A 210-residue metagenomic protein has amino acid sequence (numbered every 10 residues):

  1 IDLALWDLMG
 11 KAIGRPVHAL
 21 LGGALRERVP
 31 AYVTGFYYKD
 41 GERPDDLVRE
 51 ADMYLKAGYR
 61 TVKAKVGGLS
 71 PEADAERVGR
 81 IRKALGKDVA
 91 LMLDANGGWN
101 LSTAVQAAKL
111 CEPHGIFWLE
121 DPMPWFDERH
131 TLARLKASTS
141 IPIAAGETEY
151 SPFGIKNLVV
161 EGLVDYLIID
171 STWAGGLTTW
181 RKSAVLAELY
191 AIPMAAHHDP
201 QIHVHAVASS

Functional and structural regions predicted by a protein language model:
I1-M92, N96-P113: N-terminal capping/lid subdomain adjacent to the active-site entrance of alpha/beta enzymes
M9, G23, L135, L186 (+1 more regions): Hydrophobic/aromatic ligand-binding patch that stacks against planar heteroaromatic rings of cofactors or nucleotides
K39-D40, W99-N100, G175-G176, I202-V204: Flexible loop/turn segments at secondary-structure boundaries
A64, L69-H197: Catalytic core of soluble alpha/beta enzymes
T178, A195-S210: Flexible C-terminal active-site loop/helix
